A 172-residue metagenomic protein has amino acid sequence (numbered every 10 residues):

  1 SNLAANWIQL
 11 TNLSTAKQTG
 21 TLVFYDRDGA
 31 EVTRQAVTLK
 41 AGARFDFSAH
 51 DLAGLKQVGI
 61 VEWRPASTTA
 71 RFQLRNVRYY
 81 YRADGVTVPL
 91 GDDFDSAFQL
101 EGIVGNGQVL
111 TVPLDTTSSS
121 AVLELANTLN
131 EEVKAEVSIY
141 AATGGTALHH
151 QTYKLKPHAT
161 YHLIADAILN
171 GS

Functional and structural regions predicted by a protein language model:
S1-S172: Gly/Pro-rich, tryptophan- and cysteine-flecked surface segments typical of secreted/extracellular proteins
